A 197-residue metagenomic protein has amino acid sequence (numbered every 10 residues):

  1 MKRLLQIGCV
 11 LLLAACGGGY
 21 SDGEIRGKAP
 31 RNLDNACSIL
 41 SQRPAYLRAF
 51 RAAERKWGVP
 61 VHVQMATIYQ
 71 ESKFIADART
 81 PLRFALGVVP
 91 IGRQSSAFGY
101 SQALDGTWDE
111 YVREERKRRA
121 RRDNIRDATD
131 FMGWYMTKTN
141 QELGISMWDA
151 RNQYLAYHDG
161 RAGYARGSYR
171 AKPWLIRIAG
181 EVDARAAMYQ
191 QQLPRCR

Functional and structural regions predicted by a protein language model:
K2-V10: Sec-dependent signal peptide recognition, specifically the positively charged N-region followed immediately by
L12-A15: C-terminal motif of bacterial Sec signal peptides marking the signal peptidase cleavage site
Y20-D22, R26-R197: Catalytic glycan-binding domains that act on GlcNAc-containing polysaccharides
